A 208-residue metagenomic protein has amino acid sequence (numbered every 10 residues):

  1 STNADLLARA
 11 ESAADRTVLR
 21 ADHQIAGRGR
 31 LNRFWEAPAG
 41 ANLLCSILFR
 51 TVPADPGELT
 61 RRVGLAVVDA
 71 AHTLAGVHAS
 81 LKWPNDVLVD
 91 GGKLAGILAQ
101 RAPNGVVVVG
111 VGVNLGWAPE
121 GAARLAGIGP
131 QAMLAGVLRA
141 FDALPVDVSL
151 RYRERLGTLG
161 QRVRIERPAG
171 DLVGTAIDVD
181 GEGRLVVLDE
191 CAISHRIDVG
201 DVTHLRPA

Functional and structural regions predicted by a protein language model:
S1-G76, S194, L205-P207: N-terminal lobe of the biotin/lipoate ligase/transferase fold
V52-A79, V89-A208: Long, positively charged amphipathic alpha-helical accessory segments at protein N-termini or as interdomain linkers
D86: Conserved active-site carboxylates
